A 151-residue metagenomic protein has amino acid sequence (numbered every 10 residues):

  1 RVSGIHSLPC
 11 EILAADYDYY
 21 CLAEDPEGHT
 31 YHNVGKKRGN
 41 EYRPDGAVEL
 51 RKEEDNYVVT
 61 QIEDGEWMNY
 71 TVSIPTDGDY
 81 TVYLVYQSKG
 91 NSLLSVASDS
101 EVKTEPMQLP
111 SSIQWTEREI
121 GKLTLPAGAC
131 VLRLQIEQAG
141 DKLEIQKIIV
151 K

Functional and structural regions predicted by a protein language model:
R1-K151: Extracytoplasmic
